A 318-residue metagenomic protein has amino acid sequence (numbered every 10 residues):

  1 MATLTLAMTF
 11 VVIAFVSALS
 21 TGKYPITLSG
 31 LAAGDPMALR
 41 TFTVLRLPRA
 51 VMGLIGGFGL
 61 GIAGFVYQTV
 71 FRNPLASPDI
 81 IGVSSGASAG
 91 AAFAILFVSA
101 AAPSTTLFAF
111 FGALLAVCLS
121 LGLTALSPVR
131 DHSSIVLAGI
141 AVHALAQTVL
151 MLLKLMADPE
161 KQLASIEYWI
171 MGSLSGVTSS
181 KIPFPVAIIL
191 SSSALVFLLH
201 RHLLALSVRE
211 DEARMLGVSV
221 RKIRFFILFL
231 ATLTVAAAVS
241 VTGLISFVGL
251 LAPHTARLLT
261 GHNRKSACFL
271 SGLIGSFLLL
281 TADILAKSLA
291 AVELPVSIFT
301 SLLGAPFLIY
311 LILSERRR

Functional and structural regions predicted by a protein language model:
M1-R318: Alpha-helical transmembrane segments in inner-membrane proteins
